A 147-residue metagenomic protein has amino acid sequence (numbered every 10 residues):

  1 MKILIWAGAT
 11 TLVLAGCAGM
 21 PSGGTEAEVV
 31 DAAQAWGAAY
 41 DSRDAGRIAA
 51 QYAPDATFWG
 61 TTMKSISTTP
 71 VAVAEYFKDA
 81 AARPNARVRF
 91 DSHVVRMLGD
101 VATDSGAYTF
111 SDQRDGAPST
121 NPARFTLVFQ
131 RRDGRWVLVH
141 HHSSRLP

Functional and structural regions predicted by a protein language model:
M1-A7: Bacterial N-terminal signal peptides that target proteins for export
W6, L12, G16-P54, V137: Short, low-complexity N-terminal intrinsically disordered segments enriched in polar/charged residues
E26-A32, A45-D100, A117-N121: A solvent-exposed, acidic/Ser-Thr-rich amphipathic alpha-helical stretch
D55, M63-S65, T109-S111, S144-P147: Solvent-exposed loop/turn segments at secondary-structure junctions within structured extracellular/periplasmic domains
V95-A102, F129-R135: A short, structured loop/turn motif at beta-sheet edges
D100-F110: A short hydrophobic beta-strand element
F110-R114, F129: Beta-strand elements of well-folded, non-transmembrane domains
P122-L146: Short beta-strand edge/turn micro-motifs at domain boundaries
